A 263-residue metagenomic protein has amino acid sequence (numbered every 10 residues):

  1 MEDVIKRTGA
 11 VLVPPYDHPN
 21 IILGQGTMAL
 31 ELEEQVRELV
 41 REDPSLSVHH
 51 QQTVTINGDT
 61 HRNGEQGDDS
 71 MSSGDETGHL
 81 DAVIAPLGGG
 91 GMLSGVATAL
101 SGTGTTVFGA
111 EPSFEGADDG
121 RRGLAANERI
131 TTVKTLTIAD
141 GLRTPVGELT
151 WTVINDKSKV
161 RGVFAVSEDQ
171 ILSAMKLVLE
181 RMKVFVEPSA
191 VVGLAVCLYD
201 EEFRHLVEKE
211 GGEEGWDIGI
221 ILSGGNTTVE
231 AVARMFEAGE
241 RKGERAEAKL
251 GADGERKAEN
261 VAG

Functional and structural regions predicted by a protein language model:
E2, A29, E33-V40, A97 (+2 more regions): Generic structural signal for well-ordered alpha-helical scaffold segments
E2-R7, G24-E31, A117-A125, G162-M175: Acidic-glycine-rich active-site phosphate/pyrophosphate-binding loop
T8-A10, T105, R161, K183-V184: A structural micro-motif
T8-Y16, T77-L80, S173-R181: Glycine/charged-rich beta-loop-alpha catalytic/anionic-binding loops adjacent to active sites
L12-P15, I84-A85, G109-A110, V163-E168 (+1 more regions): General beta-strand structural signal in soluble alpha/beta enzymes
P14-S158, E208-G263: Glycine-rich phosphate/pyrophosphate-binding loop at beta-loop-alpha junctions
V146-E214: Active-site-adjacent helical/loop segments in soluble small-molecule enzymes
